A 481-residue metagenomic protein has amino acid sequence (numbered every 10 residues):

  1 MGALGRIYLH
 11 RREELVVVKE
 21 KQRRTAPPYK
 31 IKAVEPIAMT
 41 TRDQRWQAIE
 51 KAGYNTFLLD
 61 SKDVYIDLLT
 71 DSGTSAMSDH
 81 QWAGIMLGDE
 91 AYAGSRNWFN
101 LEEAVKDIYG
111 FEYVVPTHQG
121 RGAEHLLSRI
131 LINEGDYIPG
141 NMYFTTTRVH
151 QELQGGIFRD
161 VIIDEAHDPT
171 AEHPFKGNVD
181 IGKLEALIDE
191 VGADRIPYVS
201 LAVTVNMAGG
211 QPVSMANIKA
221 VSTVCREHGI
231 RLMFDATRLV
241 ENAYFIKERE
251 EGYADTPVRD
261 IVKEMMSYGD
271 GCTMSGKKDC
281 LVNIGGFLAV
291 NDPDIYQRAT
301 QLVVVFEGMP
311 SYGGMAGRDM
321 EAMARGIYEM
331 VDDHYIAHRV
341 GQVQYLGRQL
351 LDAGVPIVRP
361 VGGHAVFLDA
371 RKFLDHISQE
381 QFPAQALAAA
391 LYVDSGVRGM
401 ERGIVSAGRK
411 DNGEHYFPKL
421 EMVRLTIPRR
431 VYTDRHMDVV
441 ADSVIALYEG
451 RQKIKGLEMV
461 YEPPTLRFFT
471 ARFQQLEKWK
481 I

Functional and structural regions predicted by a protein language model:
M1-V16: N-terminal amphipathic/basic-hydrophobic helices that include classical n-h-c signal peptides and signal-anchor
V18-Y54, L58-M77, Q81, E90-V114 (+2 more regions): Conserved PLP-enzyme active-site core in the AAT-like
G156-D160, V290-R298, R318, V393-L420: Flexible glycine/proline-rich, aromatic-decorated loop/lid segments
Q297, D375-P383, R430-V439: Short, conserved charged micro-motifs
F306-G308, S395-V397, V444-Q452: A common structural junction motif
M330, S406-I481: PLP-dependent enzyme catalytic core of the Aspartate aminotransferase-like
V343-Q344, V358-A370: Conserved glycine-rich beta-strand-loop-beta hairpin in the small C-terminal domain of fold type I
R371-R398, G413-P418: Active-site loop ensemble at the mouth of alpha/beta enzyme cores that anchors a bound cofactor
